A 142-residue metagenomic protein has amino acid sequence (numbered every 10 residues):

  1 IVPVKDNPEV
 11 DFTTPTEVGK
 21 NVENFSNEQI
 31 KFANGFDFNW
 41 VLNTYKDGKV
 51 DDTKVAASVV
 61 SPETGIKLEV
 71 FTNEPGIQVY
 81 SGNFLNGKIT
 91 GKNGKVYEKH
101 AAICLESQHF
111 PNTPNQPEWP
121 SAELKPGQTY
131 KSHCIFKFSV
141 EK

Functional and structural regions predicted by a protein language model:
V2-V4: Carbohydrate-associated surface elements
E9-K142: Active-site pocket scaffolds in enzymes
